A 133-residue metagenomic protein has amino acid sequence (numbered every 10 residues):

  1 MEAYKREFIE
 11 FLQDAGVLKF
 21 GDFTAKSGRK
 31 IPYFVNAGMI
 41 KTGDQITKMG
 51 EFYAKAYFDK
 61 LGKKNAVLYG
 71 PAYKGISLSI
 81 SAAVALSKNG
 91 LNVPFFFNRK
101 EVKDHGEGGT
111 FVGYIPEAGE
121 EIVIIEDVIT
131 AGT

Functional and structural regions predicted by a protein language model:
M1-L61: Active-site-facing substrate-recognition patch
G28, L68, F95: Conserved hydrophobic/aromatic pocket- or pore-lining residues that grip, position, or stack substrates in active sites
A37, P71-A72, N98-E101: Fold-independent oxyanion-binding glycine-rich loops and adjacent beta-strand/coil segments at enzyme active sites
K60-K64, E117-A118: Glycine-rich phosphate-binding loop signature in dinucleotide/nucleotide-binding domains
K63-K74: Short glycine-rich phosphate-binding loop at a beta-alpha junction
L78-V123, T133: Short, glycine/charge-rich flexible loops or terminal/linker lids adjacent to PRPP-binding catalytic cores
